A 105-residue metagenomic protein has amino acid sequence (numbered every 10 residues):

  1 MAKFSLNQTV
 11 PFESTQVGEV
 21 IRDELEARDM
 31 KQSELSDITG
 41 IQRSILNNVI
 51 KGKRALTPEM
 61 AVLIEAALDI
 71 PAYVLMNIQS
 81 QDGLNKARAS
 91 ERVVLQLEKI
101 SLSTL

Functional and structural regions predicted by a protein language model:
A2-M30, N77: A short, Lys/Arg-rich alpha-helix, primarily the initiator
R22, S33, S44, V62: Residues within the helices of the helix-turn-helix
L25, S36, E65: The alpha-helix within a helix-turn-helix
L35-S36, L46-V49, L75: Conserved hydrophobic/aromatic packing and binding residues within compact polymer-binding modules
G40-L56, L63-E65: Recognition helix of helix-turn-helix/homeodomain-like DNA-binding domains that insert into the DNA major groove
E59-V74: DNA major-groove recognition helix of helix-turn-helix/homeodomain DNA-binding modules
M76-L105: Short, charged recognition helix plus adjacent turn of helix-turn-helix-like nucleic-acid-binding domains
